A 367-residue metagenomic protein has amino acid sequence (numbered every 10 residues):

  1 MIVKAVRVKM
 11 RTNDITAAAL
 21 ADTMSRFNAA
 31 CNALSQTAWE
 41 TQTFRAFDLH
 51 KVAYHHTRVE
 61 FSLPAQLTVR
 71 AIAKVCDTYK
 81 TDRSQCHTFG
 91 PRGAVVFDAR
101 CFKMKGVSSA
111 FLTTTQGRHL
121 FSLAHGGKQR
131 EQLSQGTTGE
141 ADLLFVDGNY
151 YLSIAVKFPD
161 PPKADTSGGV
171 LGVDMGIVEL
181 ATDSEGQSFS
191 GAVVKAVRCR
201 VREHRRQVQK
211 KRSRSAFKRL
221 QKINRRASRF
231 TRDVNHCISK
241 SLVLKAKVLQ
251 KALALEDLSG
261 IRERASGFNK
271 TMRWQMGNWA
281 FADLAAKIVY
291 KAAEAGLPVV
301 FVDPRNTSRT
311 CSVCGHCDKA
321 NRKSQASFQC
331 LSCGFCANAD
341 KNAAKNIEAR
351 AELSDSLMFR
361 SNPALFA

Functional and structural regions predicted by a protein language model:
M1-A367: Nucleic-acid substrate recognition interfaces
